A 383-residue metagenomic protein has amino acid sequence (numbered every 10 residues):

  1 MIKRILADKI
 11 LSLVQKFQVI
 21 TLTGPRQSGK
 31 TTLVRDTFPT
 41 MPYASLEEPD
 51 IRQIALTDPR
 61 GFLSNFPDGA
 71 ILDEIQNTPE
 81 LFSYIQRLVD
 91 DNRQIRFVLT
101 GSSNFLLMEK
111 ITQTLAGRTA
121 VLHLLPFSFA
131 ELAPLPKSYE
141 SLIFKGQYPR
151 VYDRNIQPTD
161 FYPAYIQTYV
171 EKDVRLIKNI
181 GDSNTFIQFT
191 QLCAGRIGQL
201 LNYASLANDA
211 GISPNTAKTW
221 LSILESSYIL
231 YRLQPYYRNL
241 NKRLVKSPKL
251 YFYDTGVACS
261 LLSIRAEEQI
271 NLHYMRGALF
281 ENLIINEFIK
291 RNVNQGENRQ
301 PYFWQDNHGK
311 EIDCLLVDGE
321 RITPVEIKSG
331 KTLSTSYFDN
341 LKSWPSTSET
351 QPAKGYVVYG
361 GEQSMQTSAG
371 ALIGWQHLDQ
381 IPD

Functional and structural regions predicted by a protein language model:
M1-L11: N-terminal pre-Walker A segment at the start of P-loop NTPase domains
L22: Hydrophobic anchor at the beta1->P-loop junction of P-loop NTPases
K30: Conserved lysine of the Walker
L33: Hydrophobic positions on the alpha1 helix immediately C-terminal to the Walker A/P-loop
L56-V98: Conserved nucleotide-sensing/catalytic segment adjacent to the nucleotide-binding pocket in NTP-handling enzymes
F105-A120, P136-K137: Short regulatory helix/loop adjacent to the ATP-binding pocket of P-loop NTPases
I156, D160-I322: Accessory nucleic acid-recognition modules appended to NTPase machines
G360-D383: Domain-level recognition of nuclease-like catalytic cores that cleave nucleotide substrates
